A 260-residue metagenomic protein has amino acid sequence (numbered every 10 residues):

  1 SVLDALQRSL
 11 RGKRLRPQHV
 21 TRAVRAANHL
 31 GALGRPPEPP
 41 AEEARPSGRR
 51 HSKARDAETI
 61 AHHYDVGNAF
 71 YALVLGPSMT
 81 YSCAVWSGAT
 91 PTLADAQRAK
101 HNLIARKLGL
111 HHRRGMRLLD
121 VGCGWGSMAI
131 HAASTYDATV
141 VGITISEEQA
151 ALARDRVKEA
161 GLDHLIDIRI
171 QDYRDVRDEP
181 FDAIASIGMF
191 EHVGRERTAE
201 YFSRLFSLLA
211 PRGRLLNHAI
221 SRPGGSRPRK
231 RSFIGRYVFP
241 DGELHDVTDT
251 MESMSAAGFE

Functional and structural regions predicted by a protein language model:
V2-V74: N-terminal auxiliary segments of SAM/dcSAM-dependent transferases
R114-G122: Conserved class I S-adenosyl-L-methionine
W125-Y136: Conserved SAM-binding loop of SAM-dependent methyltransferases across substrates and taxa, primarily the Class I
A153-R154: Conserved SAM-binding loop
R174-I184: A short acidic, Gly/Pro-enriched loop at the edge of an enzyme's catalytic core that lines a small-molecule cofactor
A199-R212: A short glycine-rich, Lys/Arg-flanked "PGG" loop and its adjoining helix->strand segment in the class I
R212-I220: Conserved beta-strand signature within the Rossmann-like core of class I S-adenosyl-L-methionine
I220-E260: Substrate-binding/catalytic lobe of Class I Rossmann-like enzymes that use SAM or dcSAM, i.e., the mid-to-C-terminal
